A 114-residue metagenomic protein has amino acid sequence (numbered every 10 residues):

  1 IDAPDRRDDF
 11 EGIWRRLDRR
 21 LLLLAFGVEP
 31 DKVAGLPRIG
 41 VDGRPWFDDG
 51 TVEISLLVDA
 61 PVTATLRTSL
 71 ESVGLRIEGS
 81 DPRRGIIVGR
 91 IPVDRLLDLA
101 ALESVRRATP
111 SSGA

Functional and structural regions predicted by a protein language model:
I1-A114: Autoinhibitory N-terminal propeptides
